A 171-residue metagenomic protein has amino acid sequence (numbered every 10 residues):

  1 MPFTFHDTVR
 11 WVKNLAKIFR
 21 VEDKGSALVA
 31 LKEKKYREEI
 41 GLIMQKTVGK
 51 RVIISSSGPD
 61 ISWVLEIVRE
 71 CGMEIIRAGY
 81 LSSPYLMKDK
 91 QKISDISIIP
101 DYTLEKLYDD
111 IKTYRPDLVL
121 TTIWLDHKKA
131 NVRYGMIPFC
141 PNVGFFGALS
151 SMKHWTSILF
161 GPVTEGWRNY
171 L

Functional and structural regions predicted by a protein language model:
M1-L171: An N-terminal assembly and electron-transfer interface module characteristic of large anaerobic redox and radical
